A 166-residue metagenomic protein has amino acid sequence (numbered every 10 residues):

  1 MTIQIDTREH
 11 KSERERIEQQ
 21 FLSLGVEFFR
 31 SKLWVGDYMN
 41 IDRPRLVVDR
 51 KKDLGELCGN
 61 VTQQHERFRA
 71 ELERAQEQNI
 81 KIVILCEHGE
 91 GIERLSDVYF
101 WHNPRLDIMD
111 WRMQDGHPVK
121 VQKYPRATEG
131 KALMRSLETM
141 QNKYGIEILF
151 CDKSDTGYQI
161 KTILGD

Functional and structural regions predicted by a protein language model:
M1-R43, E56-D166: Non-catalytic C-terminal interaction segments of nucleic acid-processing enzymes
L46-K52: Conserved catalytic cores of phosphodiester-cleaving nucleases, focusing on short active-site segments
